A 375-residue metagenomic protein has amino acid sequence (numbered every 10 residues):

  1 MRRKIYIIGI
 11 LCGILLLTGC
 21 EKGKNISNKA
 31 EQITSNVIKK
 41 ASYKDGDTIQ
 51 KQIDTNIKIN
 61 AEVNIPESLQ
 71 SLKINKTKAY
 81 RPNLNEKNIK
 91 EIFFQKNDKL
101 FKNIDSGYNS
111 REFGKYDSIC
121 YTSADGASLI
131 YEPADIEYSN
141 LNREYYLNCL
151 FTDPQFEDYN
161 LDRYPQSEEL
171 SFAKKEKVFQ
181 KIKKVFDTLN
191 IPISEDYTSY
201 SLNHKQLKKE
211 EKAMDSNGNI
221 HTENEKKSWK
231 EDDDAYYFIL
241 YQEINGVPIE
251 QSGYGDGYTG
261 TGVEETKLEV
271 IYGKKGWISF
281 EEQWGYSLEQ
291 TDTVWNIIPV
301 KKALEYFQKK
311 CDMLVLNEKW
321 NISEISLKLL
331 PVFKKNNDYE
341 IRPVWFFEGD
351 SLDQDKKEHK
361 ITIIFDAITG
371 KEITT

Functional and structural regions predicted by a protein language model:
M1-S27: Sec-dependent N-terminal signal peptides of Gram-positive bacterial secreted proteins and lipoproteins
I7-I8, L170, K335, E358: Generic detector of short alpha-helix boundary/capping microenvironments and adjacent low-complexity segments
I7-I8, T18-G19, V178, I182 (+2 more regions): Small-side-chain structural scaffolding
G9, G13-L15, S139, Y145 (+4 more regions): Intrinsic-disorder/low-complexity peptide segments enriched for small residues
C20-G257: Preferential activation on post-signal-peptide N-terminal prodomains/segments of secreted or lumenal proteins
I26-A30, T34, P331-T375: Activation/maturation switch segments at domain boundaries
P133-R163, V263-N296, H359-T375: A short, surface-exposed interaction/processing loop segment used at functional sites
K181, V185-V344, G349-L352: Segments that shape or occlude catalytic/ligand-binding pockets
